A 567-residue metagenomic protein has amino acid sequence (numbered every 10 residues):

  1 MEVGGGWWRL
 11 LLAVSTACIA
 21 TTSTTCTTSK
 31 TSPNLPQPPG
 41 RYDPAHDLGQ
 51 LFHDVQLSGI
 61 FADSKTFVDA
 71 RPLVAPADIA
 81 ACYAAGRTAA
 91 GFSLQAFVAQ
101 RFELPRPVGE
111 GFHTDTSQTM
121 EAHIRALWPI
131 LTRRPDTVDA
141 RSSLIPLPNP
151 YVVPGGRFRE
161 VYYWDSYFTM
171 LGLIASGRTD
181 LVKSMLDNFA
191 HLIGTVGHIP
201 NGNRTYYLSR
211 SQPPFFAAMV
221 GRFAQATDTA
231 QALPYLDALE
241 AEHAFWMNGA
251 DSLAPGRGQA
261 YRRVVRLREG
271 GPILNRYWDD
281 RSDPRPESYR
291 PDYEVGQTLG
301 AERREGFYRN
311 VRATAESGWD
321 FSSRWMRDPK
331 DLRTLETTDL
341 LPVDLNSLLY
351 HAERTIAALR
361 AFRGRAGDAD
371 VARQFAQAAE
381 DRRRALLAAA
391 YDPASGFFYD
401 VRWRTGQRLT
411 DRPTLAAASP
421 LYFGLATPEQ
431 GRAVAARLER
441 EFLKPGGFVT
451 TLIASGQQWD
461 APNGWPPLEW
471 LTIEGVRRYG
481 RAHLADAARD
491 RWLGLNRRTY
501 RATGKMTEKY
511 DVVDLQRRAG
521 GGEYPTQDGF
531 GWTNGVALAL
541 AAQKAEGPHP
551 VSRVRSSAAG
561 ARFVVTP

Functional and structural regions predicted by a protein language model:
M1-L11: Bacterial N-terminal signal peptides that target proteins for export
C18-C26: N-terminal Sec signal peptide cleavage junction
D47, L51-E160, S184-A190, V196-I199 (+5 more regions): Extended glycan-interaction surfaces of carbohydrate-active proteins
Y162-L192, A416-P428, E469-A482: Alpha-helical support elements that line or immediately flank enzyme active sites and cofactor-binding pockets
L171-A175, A218-Q225, H351-F362, Y422 (+2 more regions): Short glycine/serine- and small hydrophobic-enriched flexible loop segments
R178-F189, A230-M247, A352, R365-L386 (+3 more regions): Extended, well-ordered alpha-helical scaffold segments
I193-Y235, Q527: Aromatic/His-enriched, Gly/Pro-containing loop or helix-boundary segments that lie immediately adjacent to catalytic
L335-R363, F375, Q458-H483: Long, repeat-rich segments with strong aromatic
